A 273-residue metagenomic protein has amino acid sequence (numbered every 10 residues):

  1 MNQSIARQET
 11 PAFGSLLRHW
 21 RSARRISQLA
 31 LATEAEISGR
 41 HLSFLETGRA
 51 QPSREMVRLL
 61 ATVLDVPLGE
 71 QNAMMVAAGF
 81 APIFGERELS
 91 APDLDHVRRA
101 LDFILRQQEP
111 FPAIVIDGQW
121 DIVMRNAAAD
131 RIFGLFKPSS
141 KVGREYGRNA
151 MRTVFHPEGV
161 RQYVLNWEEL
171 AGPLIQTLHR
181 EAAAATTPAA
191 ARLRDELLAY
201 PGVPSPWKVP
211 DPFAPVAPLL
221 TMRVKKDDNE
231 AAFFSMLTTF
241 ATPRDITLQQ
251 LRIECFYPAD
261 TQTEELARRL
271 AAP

Functional and structural regions predicted by a protein language model:
M1-R24: A short, Lys/Arg-rich alpha-helix, primarily the initiator
N2-Q3, E55-R58, T62-L94: Short amphipathic recognition helices of helix-turn-helix/homeodomain-type DNA-binding modules
L17, L31-A32, L42-L45: Conserved hydrophobic/aromatic packing and binding residues within compact polymer-binding modules
S22, T33, T62: Alpha-helical residues within the helix-turn-helix
E36-Q51, A61: Recognition helix of helix-turn-helix/homeodomain-like DNA-binding domains that insert into the DNA major groove
D93, R99-P112, I116, V123-P273: Hydrophobic protein-protein interaction segments
